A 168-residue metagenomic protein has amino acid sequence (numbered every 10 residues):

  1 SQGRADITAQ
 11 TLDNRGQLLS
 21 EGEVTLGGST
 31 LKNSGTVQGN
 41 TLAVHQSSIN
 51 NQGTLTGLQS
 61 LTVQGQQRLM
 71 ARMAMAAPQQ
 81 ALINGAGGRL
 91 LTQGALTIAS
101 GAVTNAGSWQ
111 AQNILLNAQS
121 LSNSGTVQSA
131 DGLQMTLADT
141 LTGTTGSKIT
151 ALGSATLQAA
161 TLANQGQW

Functional and structural regions predicted by a protein language model:
S1, L12-L19, L31-Q38, N50-T56 (+6 more regions): Short, T/G/N/S-enriched strand-turn elements that build extracellular solenoid repeat scaffolds
D6, T62, Q67, A81-L82 (+3 more regions): Intrinsically disordered, low-complexity terminal regions
I49, V63, M70-M75, I98: Short hydrophobic transmembrane-like helices used for membrane targeting/insertion
G101, A159-A160: Extracellular/lumenal glycan-associated surfaces
